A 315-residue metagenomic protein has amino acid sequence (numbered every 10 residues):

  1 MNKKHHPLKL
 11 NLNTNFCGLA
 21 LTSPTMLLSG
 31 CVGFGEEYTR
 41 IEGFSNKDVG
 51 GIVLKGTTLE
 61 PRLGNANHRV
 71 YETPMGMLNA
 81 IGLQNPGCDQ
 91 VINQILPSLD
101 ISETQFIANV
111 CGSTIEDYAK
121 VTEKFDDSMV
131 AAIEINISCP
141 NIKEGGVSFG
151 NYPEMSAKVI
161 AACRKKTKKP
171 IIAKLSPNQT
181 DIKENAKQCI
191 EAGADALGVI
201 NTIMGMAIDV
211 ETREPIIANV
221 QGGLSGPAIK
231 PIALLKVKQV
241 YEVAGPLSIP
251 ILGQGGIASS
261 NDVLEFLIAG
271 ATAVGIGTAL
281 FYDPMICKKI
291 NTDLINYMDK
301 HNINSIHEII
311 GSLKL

Functional and structural regions predicted by a protein language model:
M1-F106, C111-S113, I290: N-terminal capping/small domains of soluble enzymes
A20-M26, S102-A108, K166-S176, E242-Q254: Short beta-strand/loop segments at the ligand-binding rim of alpha/beta enzyme cores
L27, I52, V91, A108 (+7 more regions): Conserved, mostly hydrophobic/aromatic
E36-F44, D117-D127, Q179-A192, V240-L247 (+1 more regions): Catalytic cores of alpha/beta
L54-L59, I137-C139, A196-M206, G256-I257 (+1 more regions): Glycine-rich phosphate-binding active-site loops on the catalytic face of alpha/beta enzymes
G64-P74, I208-G222, L267, L280-N304: C-terminal helical cap(s) of enzyme catalytic domains, especially alpha/beta-barrels
M77-A80, N85, P140-M155, N185 (+1 more regions): Glycine/Thr-rich beta-alpha phosphate-binding loop at enzyme active sites
D100, V110-T167, L175, K183-A196 (+3 more regions): Conserved alpha/beta-domain cores
